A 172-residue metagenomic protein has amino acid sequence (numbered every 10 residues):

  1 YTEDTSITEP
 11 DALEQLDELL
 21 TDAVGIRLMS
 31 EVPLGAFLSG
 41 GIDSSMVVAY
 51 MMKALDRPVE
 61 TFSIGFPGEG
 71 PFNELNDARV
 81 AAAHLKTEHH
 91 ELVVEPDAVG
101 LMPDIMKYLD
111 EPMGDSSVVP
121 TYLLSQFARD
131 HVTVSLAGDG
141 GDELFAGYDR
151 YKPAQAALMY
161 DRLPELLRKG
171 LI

Functional and structural regions predicted by a protein language model:
Y1-I172: ATP-dependent adenylate-handling active sites, centered on carboxylate activation for C-N bond formation
